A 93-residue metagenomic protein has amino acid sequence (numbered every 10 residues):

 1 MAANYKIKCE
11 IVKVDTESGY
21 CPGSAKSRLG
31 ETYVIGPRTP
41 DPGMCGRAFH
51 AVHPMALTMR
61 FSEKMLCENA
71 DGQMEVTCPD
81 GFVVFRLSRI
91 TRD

Functional and structural regions predicted by a protein language model:
A2-K6, D80-F82: A general secondary-structure signal for short beta-strands and their flanking turns/coil in non-transmembrane regions
K8, L29-T32, R89: Extended, solvent-exposed regions of the mature portions of secreted/cell-surface glycoproteins
K8-S18: Short, structured beta-strand/loop micro-motifs enriched in basic residues and often containing a Trp
P22-G43: Short, flexible N-terminal segments of the mature chain
I35-P40, G46-R47, D80, S88: Signature of exported/secreted
M44-E63: Short, compositionally biased
T58-D93: Short, compact, well-ordered microdomains
